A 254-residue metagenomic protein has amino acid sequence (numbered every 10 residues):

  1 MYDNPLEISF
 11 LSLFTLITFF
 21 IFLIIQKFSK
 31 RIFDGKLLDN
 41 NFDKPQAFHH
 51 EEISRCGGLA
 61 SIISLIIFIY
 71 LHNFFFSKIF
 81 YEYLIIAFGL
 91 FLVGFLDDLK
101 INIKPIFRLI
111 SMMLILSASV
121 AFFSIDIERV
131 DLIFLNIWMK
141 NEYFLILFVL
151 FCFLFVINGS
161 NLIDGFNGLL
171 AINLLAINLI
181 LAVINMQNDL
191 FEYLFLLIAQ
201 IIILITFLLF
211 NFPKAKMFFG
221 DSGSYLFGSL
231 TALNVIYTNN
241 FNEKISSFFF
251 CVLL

Functional and structural regions predicted by a protein language model:
M1-I8, H50-E51, N136-M139: Short, Lys/Arg-rich N-terminal segment immediately upstream of the first membrane anchor
Y2-R31, L38, S61-G89, L170-L254: Alpha-helical transmembrane segments
L16, F20, H50-E51, R55: A short N-terminal beta->alpha junction/helix N-cap motif
K27-S54: Cytosolic, membrane-interface loops and tails of multi-pass inner-membrane proteins
F48, V130, M217: Short clusters of hydrophobic/aromatic residues that line enzyme substrate/ligand-binding pockets
I53, G58, L135, S222-S224: Short capping/connector residues at structural and topological boundaries
S54, L145-F148, L197, F218: Hydrophobic/aromatic positions within or immediately flanking transmembrane alpha-helices of multi-pass small-molecule
L59-N188, I202-F212: Intramembrane alpha-helical segments
